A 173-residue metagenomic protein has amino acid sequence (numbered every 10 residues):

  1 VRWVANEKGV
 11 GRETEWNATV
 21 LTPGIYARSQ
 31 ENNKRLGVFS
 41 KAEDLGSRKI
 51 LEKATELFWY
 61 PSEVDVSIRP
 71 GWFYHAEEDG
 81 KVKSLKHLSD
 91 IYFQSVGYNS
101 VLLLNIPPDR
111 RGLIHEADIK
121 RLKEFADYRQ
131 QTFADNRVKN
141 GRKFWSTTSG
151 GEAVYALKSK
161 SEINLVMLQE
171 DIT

Functional and structural regions predicted by a protein language model:
V1-T173: Mature catalytic domains of secreted/periplasmic carbohydrate-active enzymes
